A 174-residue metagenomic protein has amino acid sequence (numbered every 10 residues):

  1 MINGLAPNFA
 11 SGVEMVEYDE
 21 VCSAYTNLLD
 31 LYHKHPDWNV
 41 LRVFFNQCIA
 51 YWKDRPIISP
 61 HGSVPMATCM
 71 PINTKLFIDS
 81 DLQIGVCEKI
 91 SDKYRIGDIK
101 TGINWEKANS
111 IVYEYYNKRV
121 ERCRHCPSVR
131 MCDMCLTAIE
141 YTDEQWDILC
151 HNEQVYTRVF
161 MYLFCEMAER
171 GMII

Functional and structural regions predicted by a protein language model:
M1-G85, I90-R95: Radical SAM enzyme [4Fe-4S]-AdoMet core and its adjacent flexible, acidic and glycine-rich loops/tails across
Q83, K89-I174: Flexible mid-to-C-terminal extensions adjoining Fe-S/redox cofactors in radical SAM and related proteins
